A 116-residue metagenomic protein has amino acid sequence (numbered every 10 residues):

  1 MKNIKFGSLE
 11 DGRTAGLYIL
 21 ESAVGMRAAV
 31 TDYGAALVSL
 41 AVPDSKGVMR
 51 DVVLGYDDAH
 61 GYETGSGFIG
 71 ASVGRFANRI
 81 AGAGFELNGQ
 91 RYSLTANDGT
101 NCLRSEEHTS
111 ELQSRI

Functional and structural regions predicted by a protein language model:
I4-Y56, A81-A96: Beta-strand-rich N-terminal accessory domains
G7-E10, A71-A77: Short Gly/Pro-enriched turn/cap motifs at secondary-structure boundaries
R50-V52, A71, N78, S114: Residue-level marker of intrinsically disordered, low-complexity segments enriched for small/polar residues
Y62-G70: Short, basic/aromatic beta-hairpin or loop at an interaction surface
T100-R104: Short, Lys/Arg- and Gly-enriched loop/turn segments at beta-strand edges
E107-I116: Single conserved hydrophobic/aromatic residue that forms the stacking wall/gate of nucleotide- or nucleobase-binding
